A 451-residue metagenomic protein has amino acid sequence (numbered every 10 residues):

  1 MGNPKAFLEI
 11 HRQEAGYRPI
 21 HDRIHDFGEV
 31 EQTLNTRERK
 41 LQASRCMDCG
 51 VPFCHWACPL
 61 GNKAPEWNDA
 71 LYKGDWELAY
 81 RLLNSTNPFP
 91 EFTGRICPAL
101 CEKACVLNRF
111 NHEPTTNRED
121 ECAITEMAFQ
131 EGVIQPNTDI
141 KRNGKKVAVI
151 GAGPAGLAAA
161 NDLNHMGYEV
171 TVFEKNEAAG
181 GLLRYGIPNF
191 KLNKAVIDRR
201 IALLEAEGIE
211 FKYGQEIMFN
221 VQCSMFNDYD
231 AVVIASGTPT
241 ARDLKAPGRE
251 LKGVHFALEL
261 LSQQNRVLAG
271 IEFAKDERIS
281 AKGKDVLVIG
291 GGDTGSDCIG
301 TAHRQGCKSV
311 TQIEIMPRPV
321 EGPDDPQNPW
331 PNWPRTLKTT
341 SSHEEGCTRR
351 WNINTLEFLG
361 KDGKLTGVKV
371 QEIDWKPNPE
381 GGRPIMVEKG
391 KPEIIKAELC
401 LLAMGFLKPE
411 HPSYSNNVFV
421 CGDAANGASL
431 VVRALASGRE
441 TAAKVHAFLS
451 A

Functional and structural regions predicted by a protein language model:
M1-R37, Q42, E121-A451: Residues forming the flavin
E9-R12, D48-F53, N87, K194-A195: A ubiquitous short alpha-helical element
I20-D22, M47, G61, A99-C101 (+1 more regions): Short acidic (Asp/Glu) and glycine-rich catalytic loops that position anionic groups and cofactors
R23-L41, K63-R95, N111-D139: Ferredoxin-type iron-sulfur electron-transfer modules in oxidoreductases and energy-metabolism complexes
R45-V51, P88-P90, A425-V431: Glycine-rich phosphate/pyrophosphate-binding beta-alpha loops
D48-K73, T93-I124, T171, A178 (+1 more regions): Iron-sulfur cluster-binding cysteine motifs and their immediate structural context in ferredoxin-like electron-transfer
